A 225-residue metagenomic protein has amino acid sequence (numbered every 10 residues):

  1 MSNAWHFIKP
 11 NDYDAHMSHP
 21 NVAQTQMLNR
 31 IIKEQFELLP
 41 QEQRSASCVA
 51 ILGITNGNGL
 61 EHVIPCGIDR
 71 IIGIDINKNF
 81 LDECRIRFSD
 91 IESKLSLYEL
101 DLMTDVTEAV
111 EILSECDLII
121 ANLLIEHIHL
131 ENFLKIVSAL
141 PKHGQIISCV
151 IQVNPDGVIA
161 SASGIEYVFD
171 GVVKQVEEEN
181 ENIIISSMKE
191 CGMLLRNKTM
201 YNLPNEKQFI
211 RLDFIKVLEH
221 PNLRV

Functional and structural regions predicted by a protein language model:
M1-A46, L52-A109, E131, I147-V225: Class I (Rossmann-like) S-adenosyl-L-methionine-dependent methyltransferase catalytic domain, capturing the SAM-binding
V63-C66, L113, A139-K142: Short, conserved loop/helix-junction motifs that constitute active-site signature segments in enzyme catalytic cores
C116: Alpha/beta-hydrolase fold active-site loops
I119-I120: A conserved beta-strand element that flanks and buttresses the S-adenosyl-L-methionine
E126-L140, C149-I151: A short, conserved alpha-helix within the catalytic core of class I
